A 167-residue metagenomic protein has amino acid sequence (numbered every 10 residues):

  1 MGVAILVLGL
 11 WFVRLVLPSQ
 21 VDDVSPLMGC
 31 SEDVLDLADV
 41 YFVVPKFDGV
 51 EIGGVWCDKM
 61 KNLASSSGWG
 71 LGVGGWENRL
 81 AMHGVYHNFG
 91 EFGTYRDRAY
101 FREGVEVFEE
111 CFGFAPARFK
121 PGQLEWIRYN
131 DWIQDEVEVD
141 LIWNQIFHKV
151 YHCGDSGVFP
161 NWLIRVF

Functional and structural regions predicted by a protein language model:
G2, G9-L35, I127-F167: C-terminal active-site subregion of NodB/CE4 polysaccharide deacetylases
V3-A4, L8-G9, V13-V21, P26-S31 (+1 more regions): A structural preference for long, well-packed, hydrophobic secondary-structure segments
V40-Y129: Metal-dependent polysaccharide deacetylase catalytic core of the NodB/CE4 family, i.e., the active-site-bearing domain
